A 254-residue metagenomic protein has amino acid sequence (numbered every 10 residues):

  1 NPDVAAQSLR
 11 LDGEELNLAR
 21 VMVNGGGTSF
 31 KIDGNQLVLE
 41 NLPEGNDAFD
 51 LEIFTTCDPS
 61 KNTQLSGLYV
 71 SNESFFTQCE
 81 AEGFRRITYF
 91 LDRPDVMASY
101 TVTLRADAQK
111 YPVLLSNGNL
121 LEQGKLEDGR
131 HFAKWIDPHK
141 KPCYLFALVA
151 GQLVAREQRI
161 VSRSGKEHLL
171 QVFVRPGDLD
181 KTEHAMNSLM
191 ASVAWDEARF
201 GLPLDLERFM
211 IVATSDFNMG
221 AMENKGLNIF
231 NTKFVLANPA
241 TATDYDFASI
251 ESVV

Functional and structural regions predicted by a protein language model:
N1, G13, D47-N62, Y100-A108 (+1 more regions): Short, hydrophobic/aromatic-enriched beta-strand segments in well-ordered soluble domains
P2-S8: Short coil/turn motif common to extracellular beta-sandwich-like domains
A6, G13-S71, D128: A surface-exposed beta-strand-loop module
S8, M22-G45, Q78-I87, T232-V253: Aromatic/His-enriched, Gly/Pro-containing loop or helix-boundary segments that lie immediately adjacent to catalytic
L9, E14, A19-V21, V102 (+2 more regions): Generic beta-strand hydrophobic packing signal
V70-E80: The feature marks proteins involved in alpha-glucan
C79-E82, F90-S252: Hydrophobic helix-coil surface modules that form long, contiguous segments used for peptide/substrate interaction
